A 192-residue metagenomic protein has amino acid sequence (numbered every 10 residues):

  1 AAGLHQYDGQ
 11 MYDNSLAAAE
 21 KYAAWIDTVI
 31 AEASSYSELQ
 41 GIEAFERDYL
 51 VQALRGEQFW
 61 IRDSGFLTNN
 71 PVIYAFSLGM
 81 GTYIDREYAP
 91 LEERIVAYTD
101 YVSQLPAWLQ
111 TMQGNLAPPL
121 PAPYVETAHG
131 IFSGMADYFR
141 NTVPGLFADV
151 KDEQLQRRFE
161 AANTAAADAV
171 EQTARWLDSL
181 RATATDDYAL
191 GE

Functional and structural regions predicted by a protein language model:
A1-E192: N-terminal maturation segment of proteins
